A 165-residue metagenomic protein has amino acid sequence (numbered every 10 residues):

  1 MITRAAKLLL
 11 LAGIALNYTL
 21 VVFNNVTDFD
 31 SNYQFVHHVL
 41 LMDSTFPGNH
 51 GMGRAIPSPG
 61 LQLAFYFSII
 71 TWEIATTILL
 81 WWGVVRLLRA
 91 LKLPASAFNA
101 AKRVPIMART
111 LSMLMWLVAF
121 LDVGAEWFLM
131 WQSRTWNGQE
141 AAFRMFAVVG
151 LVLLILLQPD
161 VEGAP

Functional and structural regions predicted by a protein language model:
T3-F35: N-terminal signal-anchor transmembrane alpha helix
N24-H37, G83-S96, A125-Q132: Juxtamembrane transmembrane-helix termini
N24-L40, E73, P105-S112: Alpha-helical transmembrane segments of integral membrane proteins, especially early/N-terminal helices
D30-L61: Membrane-interface interhelical connector segments
A55-T76: Individual transmembrane alpha-helix segments
I78-T110: Cytoplasmic juxtamembrane regions at transmembrane-helix boundaries
T110-P165: Alpha-helical transmembrane segments of multi-pass integral membrane proteins, characterized by long hydrophobic
